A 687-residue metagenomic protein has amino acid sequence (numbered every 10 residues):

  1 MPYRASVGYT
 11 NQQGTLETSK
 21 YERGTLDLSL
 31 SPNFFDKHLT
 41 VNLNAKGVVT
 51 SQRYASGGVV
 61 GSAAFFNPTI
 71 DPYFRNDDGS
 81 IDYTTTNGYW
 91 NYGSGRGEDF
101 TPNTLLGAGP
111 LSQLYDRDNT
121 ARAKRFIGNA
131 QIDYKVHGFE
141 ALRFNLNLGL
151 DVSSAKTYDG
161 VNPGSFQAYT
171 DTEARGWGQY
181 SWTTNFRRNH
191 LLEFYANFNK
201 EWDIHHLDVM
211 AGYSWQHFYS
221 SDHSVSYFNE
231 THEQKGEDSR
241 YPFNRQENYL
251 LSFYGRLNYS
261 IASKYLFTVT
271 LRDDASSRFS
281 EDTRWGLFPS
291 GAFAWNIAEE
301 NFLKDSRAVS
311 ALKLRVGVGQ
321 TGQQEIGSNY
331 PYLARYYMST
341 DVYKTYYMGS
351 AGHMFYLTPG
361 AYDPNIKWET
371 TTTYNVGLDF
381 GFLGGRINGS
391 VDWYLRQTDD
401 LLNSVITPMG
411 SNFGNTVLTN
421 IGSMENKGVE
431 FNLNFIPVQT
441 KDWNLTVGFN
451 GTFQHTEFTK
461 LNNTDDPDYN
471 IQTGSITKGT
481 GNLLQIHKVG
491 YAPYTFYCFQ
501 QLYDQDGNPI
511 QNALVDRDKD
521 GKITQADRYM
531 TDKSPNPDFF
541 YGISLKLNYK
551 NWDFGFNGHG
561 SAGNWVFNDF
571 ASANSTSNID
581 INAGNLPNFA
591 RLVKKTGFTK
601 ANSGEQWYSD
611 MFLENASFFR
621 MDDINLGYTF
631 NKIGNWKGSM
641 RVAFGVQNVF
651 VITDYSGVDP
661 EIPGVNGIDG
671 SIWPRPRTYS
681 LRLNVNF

Functional and structural regions predicted by a protein language model:
M1-S6, T10-K20, Y92-L105, I581-N582: Surface-exposed beta-strand-turn/loop segments characteristic of Gram-negative outer-membrane beta-barrels
N11-T15, A275-S277, P437, P535-P537 (+1 more regions): A generic structural motif
R23-G24, S29-F35, T40, N44-V49 (+6 more regions): Extracellular/periplasmic, surface-exposed regions of secreted and cell-surface proteins
L111, S276, D506-N508, S561-V642 (+1 more regions): Extracytoplasmic gating/loop element in the C-terminal half of outer-membrane beta-barrel translocons and assembly
T416-E425, D466-F496, D527-G542, N574-I579 (+2 more regions): C-terminal extracellular loops and terminal segments of Gram-negative outer membrane beta-barrel proteins
A513-R517: Calcium-binding motifs, dominated by EF-hand helix-loop-helix domains
D520: Acidic carboxylate motifs that coordinate Ca2+ or other divalent cations, activating on Asp/Glu
S534-F567: Glycine-rich, aromatic-lined ligand/substrate-binding cores of catalytic and carbohydrate-binding domains
